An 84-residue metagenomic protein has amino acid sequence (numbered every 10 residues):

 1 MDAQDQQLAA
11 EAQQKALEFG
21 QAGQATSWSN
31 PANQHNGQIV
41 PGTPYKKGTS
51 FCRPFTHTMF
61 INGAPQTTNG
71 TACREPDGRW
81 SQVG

Functional and structural regions predicted by a protein language model:
M1-G84: N-terminal leader-region detector that preferentially activates on the first domain or presequence of a protein
